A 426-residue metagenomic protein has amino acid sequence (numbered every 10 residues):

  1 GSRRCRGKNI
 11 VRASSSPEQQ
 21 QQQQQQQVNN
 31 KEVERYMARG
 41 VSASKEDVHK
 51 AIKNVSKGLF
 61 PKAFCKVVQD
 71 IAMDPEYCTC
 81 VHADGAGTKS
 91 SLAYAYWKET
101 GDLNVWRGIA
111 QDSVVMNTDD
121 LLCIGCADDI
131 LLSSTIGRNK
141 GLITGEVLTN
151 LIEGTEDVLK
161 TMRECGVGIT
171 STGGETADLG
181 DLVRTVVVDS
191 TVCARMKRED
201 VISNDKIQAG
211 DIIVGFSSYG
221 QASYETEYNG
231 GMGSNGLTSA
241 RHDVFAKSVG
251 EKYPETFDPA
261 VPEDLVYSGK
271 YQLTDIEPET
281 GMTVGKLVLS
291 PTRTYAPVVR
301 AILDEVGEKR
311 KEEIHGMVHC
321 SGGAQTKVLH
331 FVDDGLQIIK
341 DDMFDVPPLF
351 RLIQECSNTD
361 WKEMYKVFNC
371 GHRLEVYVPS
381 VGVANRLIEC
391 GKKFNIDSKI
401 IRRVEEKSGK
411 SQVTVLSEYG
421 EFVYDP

Functional and structural regions predicted by a protein language model:
G1-R3: N-terminal chloroplast transit peptides
N9-Q19, Q25-P426: Helix-biased detector of long, well-ordered alpha-helical tracts
